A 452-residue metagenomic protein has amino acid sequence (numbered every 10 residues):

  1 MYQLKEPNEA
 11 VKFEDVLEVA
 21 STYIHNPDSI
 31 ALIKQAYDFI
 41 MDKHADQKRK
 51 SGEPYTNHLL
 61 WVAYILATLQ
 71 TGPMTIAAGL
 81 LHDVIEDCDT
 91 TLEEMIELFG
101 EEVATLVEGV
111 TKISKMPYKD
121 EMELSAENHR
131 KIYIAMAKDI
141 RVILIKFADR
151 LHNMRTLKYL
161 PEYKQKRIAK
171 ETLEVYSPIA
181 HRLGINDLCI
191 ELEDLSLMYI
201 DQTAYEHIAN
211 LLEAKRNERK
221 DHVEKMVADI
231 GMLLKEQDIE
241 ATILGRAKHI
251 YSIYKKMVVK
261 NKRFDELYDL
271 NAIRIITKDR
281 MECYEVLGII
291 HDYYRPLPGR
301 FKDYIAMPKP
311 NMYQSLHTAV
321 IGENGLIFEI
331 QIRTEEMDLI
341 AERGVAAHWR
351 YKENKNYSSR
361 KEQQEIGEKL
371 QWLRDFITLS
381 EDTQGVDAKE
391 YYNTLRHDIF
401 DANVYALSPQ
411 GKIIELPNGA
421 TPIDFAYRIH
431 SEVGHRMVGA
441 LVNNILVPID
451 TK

Functional and structural regions predicted by a protein language model:
M1-F328, R333-H397, A402, P409-I413: Active-site helical microenvironments for divalent-metal-assisted chemistry
Q384-N418, I423, R428-K452: Ubiquitin-like/PB1-type beta-grasp interaction modules and other compact soluble beta-rich domains
